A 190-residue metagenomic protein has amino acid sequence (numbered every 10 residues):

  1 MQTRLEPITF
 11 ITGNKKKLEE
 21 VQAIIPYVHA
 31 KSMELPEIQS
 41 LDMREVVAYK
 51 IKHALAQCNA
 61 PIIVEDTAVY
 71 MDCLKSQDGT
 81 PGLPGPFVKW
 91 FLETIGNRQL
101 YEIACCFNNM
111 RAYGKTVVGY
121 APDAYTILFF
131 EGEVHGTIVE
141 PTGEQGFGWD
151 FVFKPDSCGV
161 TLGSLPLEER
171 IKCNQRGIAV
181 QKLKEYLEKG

Functional and structural regions predicted by a protein language model:
Q2-T9, K16-G190: Anionic-ligand binding patches
